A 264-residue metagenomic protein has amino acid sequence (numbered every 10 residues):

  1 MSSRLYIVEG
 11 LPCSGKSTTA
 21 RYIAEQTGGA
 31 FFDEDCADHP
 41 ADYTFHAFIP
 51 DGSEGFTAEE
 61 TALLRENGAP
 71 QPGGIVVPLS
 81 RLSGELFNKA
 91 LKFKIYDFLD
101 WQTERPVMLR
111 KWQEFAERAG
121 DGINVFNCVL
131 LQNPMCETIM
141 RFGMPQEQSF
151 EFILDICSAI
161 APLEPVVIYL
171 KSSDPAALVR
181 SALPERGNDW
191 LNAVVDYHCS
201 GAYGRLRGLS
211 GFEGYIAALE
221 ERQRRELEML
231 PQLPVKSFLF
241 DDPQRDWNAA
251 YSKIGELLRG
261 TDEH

Functional and structural regions predicted by a protein language model:
V8: Hydrophobic anchor at the beta1->P-loop junction of P-loop NTPases
L11: P-loop (Walker A) phosphate-binding loop of NTP-binding proteins
G15: Conserved glycine(s) of the Walker
T19, I23: Hydrophobic positions on the alpha1 helix immediately C-terminal to the Walker A/P-loop
A24-V76, L82, C136: Conserved substrate/cofactor phosphate-moiety recognition/catalytic segment in nucleotide-dependent phosphotransferases
E66-I160: Glycine-rich phosphate-binding loop used to anchor ATP phosphates in small-molecule kinases, encompassing both
F126-V129, Q146-S200: Conserved phosphate-donor/acceptor-positioning beta-strand/loop module used by diverse small-molecule
V195-H264: NTP-dependent small-molecule kinase module
